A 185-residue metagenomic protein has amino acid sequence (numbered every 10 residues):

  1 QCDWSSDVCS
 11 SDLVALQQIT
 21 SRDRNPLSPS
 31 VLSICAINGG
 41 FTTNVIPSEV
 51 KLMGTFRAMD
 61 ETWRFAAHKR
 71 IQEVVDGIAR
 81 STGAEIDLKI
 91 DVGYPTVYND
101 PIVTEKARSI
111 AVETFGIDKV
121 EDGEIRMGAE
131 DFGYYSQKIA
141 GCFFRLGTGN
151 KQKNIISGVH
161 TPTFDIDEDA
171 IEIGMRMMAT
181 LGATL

Functional and structural regions predicted by a protein language model:
Q1-V8: Single conserved hydrophobic/aromatic residue that forms the stacking wall/gate of nucleotide- or nucleobase-binding
L13-L185: Metal-dependent amide/peptide-bond hydrolase catalytic core, centered on the "pita-bread" metallohydrolase fold
